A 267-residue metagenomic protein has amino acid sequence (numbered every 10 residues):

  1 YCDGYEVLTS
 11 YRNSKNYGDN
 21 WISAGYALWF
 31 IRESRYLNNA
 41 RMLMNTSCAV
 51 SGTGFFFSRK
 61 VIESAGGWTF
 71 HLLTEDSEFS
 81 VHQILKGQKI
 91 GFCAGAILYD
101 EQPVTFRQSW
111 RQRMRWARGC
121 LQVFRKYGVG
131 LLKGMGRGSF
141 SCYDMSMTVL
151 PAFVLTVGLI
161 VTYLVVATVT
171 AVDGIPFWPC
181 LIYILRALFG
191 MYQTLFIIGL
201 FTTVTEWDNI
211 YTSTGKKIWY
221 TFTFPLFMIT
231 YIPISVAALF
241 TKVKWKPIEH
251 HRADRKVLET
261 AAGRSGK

Functional and structural regions predicted by a protein language model:
Y1-L72, M114, L121, R125: Long helical/loop segments within the catalytic core of UDP-sugar-dependent glycosyltransferases, especially the large
A27, I31, V104-Q108, K216: Transmembrane helical bundle of ABC transporter permease
N45, S80-Y99: Catalytic donor-sugar/metal-binding loop of nucleotide-sugar-dependent glycosyltransferases
F79-S80, S109: Short, hydrophobic alpha-helical packing/hinge segments within bilobed ligand-binding/sensory domains
E101-R118, E249-R252: Nucleotide-sugar-dependent glycosyltransferase catalytic core
W110-V149, V161: Active-site-adjacent helix/loop segment of glycosyltransferases that harbors family-specific signature motifs
V129-M145, V169-K267: Juxtamembrane C-terminal module of membrane proteins
V157-D173: Hydrophobic, aromatic-rich transmembrane alpha-helices and their immediate juxtamembrane boundary segments
